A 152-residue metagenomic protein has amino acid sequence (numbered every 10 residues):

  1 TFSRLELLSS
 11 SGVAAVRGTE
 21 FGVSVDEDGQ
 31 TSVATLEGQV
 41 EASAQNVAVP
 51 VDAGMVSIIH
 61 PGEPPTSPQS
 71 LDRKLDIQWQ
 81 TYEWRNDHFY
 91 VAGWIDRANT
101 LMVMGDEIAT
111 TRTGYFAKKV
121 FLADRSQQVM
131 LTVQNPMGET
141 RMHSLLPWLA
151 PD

Functional and structural regions predicted by a protein language model:
T1-H88, W94, D106: Flexible, surface-exposed loop/linker segments and immediately adjacent secondary-structure boundaries
V51-A53, L75-D152: Ser/Thr-rich low-complexity repeats and stalk/linker segments
